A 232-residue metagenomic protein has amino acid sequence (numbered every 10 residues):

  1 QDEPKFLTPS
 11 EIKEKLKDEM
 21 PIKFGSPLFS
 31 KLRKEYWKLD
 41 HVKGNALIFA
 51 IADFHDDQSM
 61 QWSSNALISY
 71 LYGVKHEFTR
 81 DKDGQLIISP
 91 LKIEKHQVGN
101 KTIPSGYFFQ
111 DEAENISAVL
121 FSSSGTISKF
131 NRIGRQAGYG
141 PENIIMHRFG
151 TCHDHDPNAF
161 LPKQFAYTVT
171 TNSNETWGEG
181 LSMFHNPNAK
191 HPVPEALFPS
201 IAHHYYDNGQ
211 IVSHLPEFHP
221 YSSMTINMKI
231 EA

Functional and structural regions predicted by a protein language model:
D2-E179, M183-P192, G209-P216, M228-A232: Metal-dependent nuclease catalytic core centered on acidic motifs
Y221-S223: Long, charged/polar, low-complexity intrinsically disordered N-terminal extensions that precede catalytic
